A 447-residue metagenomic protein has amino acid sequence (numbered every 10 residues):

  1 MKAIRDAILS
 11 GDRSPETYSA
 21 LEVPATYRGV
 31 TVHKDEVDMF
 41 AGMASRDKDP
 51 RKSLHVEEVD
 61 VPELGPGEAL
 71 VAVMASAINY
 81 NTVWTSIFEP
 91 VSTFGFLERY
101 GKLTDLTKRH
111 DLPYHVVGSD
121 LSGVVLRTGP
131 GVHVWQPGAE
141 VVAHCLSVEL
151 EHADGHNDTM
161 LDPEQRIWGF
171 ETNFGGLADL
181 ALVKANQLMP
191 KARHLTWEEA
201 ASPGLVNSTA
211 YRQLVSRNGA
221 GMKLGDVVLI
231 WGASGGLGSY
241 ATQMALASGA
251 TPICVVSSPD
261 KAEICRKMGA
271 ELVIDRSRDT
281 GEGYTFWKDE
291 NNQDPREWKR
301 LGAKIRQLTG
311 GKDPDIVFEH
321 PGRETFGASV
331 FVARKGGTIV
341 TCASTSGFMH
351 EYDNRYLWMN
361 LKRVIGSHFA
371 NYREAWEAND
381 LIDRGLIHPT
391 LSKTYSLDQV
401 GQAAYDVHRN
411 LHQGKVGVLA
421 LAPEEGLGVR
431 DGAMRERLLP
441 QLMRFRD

Functional and structural regions predicted by a protein language model:
M1-A25, G327-V330, Y372-D447: C-terminal hydrophobic helical "lid"/dimerization subdomain of Rossmann-like NAD(P)H-dependent oxidoreductases
R5-E22, V37-A75, Y114-V116, G131-V132: A short N-terminal beta-strand-loop micro-motif at the entrance of redox/enzyme domains
D60-A77, P90-A153: Glycine-rich beta-strand-centered segment in the early N-terminal region that forms part of a ligand/cofactor-binding
T104-Y114, S119, C145-G232, R278-G281 (+1 more regions): NAD(P)H dinucleotide-binding glycine-rich loop of Rossmann-like/cofactor-binding domains, especially the beta1-alpha1
T209, G236-L237, E324: Hydrophobic/small residue at the entry helix of a nucleotide-binding pocket
K223, A333-R334: Helix-to-beta-strand junctions that scaffold the AdoMet/dcAdoMet cofactor pocket in Class I SAM-dependent enzymes
G232-A233, P321: NAD(P)H cofactor-binding loop motif with strongest signal on the N-terminal glycine-rich segment
L246-E324: Adenosine-nucleotide cofactor-binding segment
